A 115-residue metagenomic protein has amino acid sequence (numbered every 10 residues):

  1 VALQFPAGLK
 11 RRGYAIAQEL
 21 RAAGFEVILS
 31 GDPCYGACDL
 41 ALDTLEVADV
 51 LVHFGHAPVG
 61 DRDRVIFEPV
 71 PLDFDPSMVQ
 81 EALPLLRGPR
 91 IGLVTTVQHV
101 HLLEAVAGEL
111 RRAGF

Functional and structural regions predicted by a protein language model:
A2-F115: An N-terminal assembly and electron-transfer interface module characteristic of large anaerobic redox and radical
